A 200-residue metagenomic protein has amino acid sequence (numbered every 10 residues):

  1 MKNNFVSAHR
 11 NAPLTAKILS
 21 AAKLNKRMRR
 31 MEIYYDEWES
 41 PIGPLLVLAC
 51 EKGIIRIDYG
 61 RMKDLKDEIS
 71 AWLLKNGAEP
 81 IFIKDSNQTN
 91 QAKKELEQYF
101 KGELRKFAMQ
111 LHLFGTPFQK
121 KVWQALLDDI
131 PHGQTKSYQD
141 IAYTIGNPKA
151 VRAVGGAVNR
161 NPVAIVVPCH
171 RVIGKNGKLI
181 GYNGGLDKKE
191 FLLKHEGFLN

Functional and structural regions predicted by a protein language model:
K2-P148, E196-N200: Basic nucleic-acid-binding alpha-helical/helix-turn surface characteristic of O6-alkylguanine DNA
D36, N161-V163: A generic hydrophobic-helix recognition signal that picks specific residues within alpha-helical hydrophobic
P148-V151, L192: LysM (lysin motif) carbohydrate-binding repeats in extracellular/periplasmic proteins that recognize
R152-N161: Regulatory, non-catalytic segments
V166: Major-groove DNA-recognition helix of helix-turn-helix-type DNA-binding domains
R171-E196: Long, intrinsically disordered, low-complexity Ser/Thr/Pro-rich regulatory/activation regions of nuclear proteins
